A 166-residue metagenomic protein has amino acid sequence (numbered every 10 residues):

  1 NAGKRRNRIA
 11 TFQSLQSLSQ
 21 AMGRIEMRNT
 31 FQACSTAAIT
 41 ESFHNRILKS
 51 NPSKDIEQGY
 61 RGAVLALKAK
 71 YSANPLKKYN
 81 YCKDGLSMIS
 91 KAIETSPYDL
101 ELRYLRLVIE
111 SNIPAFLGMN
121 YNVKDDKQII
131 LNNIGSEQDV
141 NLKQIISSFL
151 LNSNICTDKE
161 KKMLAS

Functional and structural regions predicted by a protein language model:
F31-R46, K78-L86, M119-N120: Helix-turn-helix repeat elements of alpha-solenoid scaffolds
C34, L67-L76, N112-L117, N154: Short coil/turn linking the two alpha-helices of tandem helical-hairpin repeats
N80, D84-S87, G118-S136, A165-S166: TPR/TPR-like (Sel1-like) alpha-helical repeat modules
I130-S166: Terminal, low-structured helical/coil segments at or just beyond the last alpha-helical repeat
